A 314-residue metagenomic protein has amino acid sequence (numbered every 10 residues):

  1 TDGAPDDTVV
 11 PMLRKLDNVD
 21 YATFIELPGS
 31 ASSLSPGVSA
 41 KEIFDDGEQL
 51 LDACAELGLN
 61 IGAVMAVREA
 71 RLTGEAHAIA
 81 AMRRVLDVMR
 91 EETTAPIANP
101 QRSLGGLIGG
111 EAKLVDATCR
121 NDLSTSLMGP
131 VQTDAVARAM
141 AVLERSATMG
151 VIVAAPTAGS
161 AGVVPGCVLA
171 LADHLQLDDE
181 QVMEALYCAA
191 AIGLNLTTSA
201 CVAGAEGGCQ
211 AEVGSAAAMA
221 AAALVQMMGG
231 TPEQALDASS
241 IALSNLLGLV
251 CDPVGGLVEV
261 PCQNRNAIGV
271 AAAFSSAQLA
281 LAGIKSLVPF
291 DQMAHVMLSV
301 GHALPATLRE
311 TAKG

Functional and structural regions predicted by a protein language model:
T1-M149, G283, F290-G314: Generic N-terminal targeting/processing segments that precede catalytic cores or assembly contacts
L123, L127-D134, A154-A161, D173 (+2 more regions): Glycine- and small hydrophobic-enriched segments that form the cores of compact globular domains
G129-S146, Q181-A200, N245-P253: Acidic-glycine-rich active-site phosphate/pyrophosphate-binding loop
M149-C167, C209-A216: Conserved phosphate/anionic-ligand binding catalytic regions in large, soluble enzymes, centered on
M149-I152, V202-G208, L257-V260: Active-site-adjacent structural elements in folded domains
S160-L169, A217-A222, V270-S276: Well-ordered alpha-helical segments within folded domains of soluble proteins
P165-L177, L224-G229: Alpha-helical support elements that line or immediately flank enzyme active sites and cofactor-binding pockets
A222-G314: Functionally critical mobile loop/hinge segments
